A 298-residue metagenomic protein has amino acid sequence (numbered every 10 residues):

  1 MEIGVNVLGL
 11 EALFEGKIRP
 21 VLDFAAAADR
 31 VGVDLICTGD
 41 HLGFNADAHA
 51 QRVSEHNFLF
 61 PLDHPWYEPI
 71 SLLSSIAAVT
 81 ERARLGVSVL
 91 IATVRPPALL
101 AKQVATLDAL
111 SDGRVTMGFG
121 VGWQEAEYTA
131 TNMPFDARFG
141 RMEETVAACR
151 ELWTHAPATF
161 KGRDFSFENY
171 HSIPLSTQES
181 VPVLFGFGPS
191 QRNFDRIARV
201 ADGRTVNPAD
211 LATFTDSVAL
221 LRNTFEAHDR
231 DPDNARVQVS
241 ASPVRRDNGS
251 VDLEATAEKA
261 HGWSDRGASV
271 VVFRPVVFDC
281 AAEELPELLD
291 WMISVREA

Functional and structural regions predicted by a protein language model:
M1-A298: Active-site-adjacent structural elements that line small-molecule/cofactor binding pockets in enzymes
